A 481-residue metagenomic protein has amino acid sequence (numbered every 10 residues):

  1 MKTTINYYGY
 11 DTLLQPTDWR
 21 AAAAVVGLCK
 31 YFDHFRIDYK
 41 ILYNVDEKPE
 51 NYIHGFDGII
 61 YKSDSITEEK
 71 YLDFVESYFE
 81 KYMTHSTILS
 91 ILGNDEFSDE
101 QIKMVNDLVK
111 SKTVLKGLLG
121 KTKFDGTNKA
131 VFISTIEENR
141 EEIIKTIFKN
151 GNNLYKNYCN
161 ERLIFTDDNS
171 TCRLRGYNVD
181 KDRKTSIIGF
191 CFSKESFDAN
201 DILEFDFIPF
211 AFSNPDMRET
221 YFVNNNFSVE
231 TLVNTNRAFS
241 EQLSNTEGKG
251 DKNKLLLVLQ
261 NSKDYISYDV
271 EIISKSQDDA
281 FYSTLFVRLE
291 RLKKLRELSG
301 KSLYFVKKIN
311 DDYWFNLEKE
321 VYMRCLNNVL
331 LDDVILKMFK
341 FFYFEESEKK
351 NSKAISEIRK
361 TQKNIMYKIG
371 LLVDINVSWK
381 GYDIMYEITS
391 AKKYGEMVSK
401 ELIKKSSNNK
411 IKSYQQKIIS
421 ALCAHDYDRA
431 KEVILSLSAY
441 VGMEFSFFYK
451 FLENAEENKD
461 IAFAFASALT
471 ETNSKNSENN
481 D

Functional and structural regions predicted by a protein language model:
M1-F124, S134, F286-D481: Long, contiguous all-alpha helical interaction modules
K103-T171: A broadly conserved sequence feature marking short terminus-proximal activation segments in nucleic acid-centric
I143-T146, R173, N224, T231-L232 (+3 more regions): Generic hydrophobic/packing signal
T146, N150-K184, G189-L203: Long amphipathic alpha-helical coiled-coil/heptad-repeat bundle
N178-F339, Y343: Domain-exit/linker segments immediately C-terminal to small folded modules
